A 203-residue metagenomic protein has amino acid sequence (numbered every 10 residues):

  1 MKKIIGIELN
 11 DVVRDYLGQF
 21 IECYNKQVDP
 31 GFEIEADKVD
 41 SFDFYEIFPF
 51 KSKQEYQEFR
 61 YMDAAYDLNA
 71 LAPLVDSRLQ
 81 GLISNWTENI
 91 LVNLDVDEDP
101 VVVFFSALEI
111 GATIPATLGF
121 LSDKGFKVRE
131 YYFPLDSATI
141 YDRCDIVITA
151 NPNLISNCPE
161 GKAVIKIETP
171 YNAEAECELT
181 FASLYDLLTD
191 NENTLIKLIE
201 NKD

Functional and structural regions predicted by a protein language model:
M1-E58: Active-site neighborhood of HAD-like aspartate-dependent phosphohydrolases
M1-K2, D97-D99, R143-C144, G161: A general structural motif
R60-L74: Surface-exposed cleft-lining segments at the edges of enzyme active sites
A70-L118: Substrate-recognition element of Asp-dependent hydrolases with the DxDx(T/V) motif
F105-E160: Substrate-recognition "cap/lid" segment bordering the active-site pocket of phosphatases
I146-S183: Acidic, Mg2+-coordinating phosphoryl-transfer loop and its flanking beta/alpha structural elements, shared across
P170-D203: Charged phosphate-binding loop/patch that engages nucleotide di/tri-phosphates or the phosphate backbone of nucleic
